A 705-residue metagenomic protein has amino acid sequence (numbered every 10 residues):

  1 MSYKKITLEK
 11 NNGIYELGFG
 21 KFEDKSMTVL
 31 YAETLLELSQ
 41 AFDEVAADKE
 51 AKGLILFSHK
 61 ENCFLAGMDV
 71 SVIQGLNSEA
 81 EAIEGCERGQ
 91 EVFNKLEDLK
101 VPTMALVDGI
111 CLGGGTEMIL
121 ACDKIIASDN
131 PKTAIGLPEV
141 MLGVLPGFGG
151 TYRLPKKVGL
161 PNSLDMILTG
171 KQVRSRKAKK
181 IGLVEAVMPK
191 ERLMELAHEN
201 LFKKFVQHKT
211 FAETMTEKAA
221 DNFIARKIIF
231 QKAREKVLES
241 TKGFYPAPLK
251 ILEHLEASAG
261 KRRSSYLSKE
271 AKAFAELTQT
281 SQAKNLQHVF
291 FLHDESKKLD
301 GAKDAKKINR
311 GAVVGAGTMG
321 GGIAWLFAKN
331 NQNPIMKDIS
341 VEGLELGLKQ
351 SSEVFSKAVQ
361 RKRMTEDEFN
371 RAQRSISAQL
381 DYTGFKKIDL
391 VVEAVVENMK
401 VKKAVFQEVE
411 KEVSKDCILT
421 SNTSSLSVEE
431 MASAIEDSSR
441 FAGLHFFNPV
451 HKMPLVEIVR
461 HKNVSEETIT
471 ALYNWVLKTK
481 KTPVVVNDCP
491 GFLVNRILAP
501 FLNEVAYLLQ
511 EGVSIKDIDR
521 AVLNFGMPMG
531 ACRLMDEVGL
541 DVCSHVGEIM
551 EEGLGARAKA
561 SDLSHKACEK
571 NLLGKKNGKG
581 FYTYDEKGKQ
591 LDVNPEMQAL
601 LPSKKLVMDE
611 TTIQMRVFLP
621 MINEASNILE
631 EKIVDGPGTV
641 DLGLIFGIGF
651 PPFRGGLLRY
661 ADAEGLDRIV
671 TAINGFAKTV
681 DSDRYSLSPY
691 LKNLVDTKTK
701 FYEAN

Functional and structural regions predicted by a protein language model:
M1-F57, N94: Conserved CoA-thioester-binding segment of acyl-CoA-metabolizing enzymes
Y3, G20-F22, I73-N77, G85-E87 (+4 more regions): N-terminal glycine-rich phosphate-binding loop for ADP-containing cofactors
D24-K25, S58-V92, C111, M141-G143: Glycine- (often His-adjacent) and acidic-residue-rich active-site loop that binds/positions the CoA thioester
E61-L65, L112-G113, A134, L426-V428: Short, active-site-adjacent cap segments at secondary-structure transitions
F93-A105: Conserved catalytic cysteine-centered active-site region of acyl-thioester-dependent Claisen-condensing enzymes
A105, G109-G115: Gly/Ser-rich catalytic serine loop of serine hydrolases
D129-T133: Short glycine-rich donor-binding/catalytic loop of glycosyltransferases that coordinates the nucleotide-sugar
